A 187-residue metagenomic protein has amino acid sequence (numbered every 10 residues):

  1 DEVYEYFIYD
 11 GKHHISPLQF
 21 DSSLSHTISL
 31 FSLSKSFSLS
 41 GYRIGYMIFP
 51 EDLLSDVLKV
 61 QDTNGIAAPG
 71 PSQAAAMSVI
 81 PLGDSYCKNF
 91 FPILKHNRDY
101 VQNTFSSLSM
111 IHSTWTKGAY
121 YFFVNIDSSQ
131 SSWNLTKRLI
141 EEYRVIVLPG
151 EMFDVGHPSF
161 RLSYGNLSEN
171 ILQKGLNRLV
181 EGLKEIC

Functional and structural regions predicted by a protein language model:
E2-C187: PLP-dependent class I/II
